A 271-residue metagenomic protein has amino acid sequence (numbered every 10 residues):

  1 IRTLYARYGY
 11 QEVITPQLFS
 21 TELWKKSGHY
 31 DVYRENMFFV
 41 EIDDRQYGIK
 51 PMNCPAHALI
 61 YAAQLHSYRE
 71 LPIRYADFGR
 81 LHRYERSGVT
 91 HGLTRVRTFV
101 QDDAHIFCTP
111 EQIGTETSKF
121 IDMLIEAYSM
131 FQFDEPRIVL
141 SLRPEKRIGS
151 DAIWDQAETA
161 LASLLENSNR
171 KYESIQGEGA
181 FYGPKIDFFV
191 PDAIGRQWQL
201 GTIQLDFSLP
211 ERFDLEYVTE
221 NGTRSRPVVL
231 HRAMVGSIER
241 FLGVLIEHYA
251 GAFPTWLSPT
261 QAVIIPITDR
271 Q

Functional and structural regions predicted by a protein language model:
I1-Q271: NTP/phosphate- and nucleic-acid-binding module
